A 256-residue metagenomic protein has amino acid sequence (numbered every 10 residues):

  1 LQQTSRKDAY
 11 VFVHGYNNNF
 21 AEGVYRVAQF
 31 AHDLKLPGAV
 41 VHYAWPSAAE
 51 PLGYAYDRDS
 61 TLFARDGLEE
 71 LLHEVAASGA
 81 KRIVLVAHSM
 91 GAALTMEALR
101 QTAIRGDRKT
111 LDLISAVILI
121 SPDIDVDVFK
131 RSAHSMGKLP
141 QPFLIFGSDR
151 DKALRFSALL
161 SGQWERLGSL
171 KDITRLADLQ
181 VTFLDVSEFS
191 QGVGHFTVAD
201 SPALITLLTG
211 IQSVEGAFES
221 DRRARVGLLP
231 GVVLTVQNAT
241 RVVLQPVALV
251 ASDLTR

Functional and structural regions predicted by a protein language model:
Q3-S5, V24-A28, H32-V40, A44-R82 (+2 more regions): Lipolytic serine-hydrolase domain surface
D8: Alpha/beta-hydrolase fold active-site loops
V11-G15, H88: The conserved beta1-alpha1 loop
H14-G15, E97, S121: Short catalytic micro-motifs in class I SAM-dependent methyltransferases
G15-N17, R58: Flexible, glycine/proline-enriched loop segments at strand-loop-helix junctions that form or flank small-ligand binding
N18-G23: Short substrate-entry loop that stabilizes the transition state in hydrolases
L68, A87-G91, T95: Gly/Ala-rich beta-loop-alpha elbow adjacent to hydrolase catalytic centers
